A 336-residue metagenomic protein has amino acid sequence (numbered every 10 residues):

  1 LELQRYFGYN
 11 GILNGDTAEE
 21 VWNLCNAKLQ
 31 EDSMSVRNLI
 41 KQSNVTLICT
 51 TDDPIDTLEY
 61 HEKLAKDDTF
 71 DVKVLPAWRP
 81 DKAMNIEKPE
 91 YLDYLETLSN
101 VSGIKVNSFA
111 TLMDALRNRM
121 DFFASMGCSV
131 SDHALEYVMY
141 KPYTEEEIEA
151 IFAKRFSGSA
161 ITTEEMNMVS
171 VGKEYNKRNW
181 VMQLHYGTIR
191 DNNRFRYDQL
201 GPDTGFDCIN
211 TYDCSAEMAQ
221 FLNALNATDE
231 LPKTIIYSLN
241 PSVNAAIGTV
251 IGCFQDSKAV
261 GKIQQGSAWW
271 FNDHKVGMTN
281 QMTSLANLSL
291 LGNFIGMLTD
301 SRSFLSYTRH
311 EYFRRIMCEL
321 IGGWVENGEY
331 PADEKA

Functional and structural regions predicted by a protein language model:
L1-R178, E230-P232, I236-G248, G252-A336: Metal-cofactor-binding active-site regions of metalloenzymes
M139-R155, L184, T188-I247: Catalytic core of soluble alpha/beta enzymes
